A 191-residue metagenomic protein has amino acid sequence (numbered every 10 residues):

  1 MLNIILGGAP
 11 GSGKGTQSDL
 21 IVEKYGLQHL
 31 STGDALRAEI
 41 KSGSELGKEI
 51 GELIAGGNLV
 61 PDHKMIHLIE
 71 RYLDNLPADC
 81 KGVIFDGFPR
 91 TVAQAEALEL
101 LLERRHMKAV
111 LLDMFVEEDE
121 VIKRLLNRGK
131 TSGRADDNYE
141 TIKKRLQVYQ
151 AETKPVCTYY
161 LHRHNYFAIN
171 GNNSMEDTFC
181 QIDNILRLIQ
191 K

Functional and structural regions predicted by a protein language model:
M1-K191: Glycine-rich phosphate-binding loop of ATP-dependent small-molecule kinases
